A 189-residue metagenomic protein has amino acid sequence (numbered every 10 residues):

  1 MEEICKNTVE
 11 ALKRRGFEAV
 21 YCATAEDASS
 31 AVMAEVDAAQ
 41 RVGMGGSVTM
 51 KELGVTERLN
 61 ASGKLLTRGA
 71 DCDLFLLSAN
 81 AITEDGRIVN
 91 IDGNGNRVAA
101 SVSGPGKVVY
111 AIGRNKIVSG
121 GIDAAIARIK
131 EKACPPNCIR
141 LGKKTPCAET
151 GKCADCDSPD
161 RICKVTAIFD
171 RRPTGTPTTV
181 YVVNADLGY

Functional and structural regions predicted by a protein language model:
E2-F75: N-terminal active-site beta-alpha-beta segment that forms phosphate/nucleotide-binding and substrate-recognition loops
L74-Y189: Conserved phosphate- and dinucleotide-binding cores of soluble alpha/beta proteins, encompassing both enzyme active
